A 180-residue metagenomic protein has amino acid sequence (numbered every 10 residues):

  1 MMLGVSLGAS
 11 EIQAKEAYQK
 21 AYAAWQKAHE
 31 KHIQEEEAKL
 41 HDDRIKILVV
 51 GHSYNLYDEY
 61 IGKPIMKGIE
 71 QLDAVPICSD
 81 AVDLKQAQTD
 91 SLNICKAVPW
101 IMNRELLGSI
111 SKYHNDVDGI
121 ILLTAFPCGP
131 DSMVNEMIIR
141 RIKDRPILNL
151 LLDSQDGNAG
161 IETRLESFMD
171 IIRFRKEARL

Functional and structural regions predicted by a protein language model:
M1-L180: An N-terminal assembly and electron-transfer interface module characteristic of large anaerobic redox and radical
